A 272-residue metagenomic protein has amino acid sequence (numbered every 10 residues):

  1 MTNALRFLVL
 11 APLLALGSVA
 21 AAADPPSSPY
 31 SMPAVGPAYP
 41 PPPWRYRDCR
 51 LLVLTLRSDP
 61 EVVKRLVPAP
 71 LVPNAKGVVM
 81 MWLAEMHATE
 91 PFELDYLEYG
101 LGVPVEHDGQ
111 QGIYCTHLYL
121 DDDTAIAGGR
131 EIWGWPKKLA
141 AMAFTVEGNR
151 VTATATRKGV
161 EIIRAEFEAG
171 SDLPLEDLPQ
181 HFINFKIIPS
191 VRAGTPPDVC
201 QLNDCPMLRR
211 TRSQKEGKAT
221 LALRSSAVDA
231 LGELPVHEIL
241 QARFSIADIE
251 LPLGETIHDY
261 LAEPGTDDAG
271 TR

Functional and structural regions predicted by a protein language model:
M1-A4: N-terminal secretory signal peptides that target proteins for export/translocation
F7-G17: Bacterial N-terminal signal peptides
P12-L14, L71, E93, S213: Generic marker of residues within folded, mature protein domains
A20-A23: Boundary at the C-terminal end of the N-terminal hydrophobic targeting segment
P25-V35, E131-R272: Interaction-surface and assembly-scaffold signal
A38-P42, R65-L71, E90, G102-V105 (+1 more regions): Intrinsically disordered, low-complexity boundary segments flanking structured domains
A38-W82: N-terminal ordered "arm"
M86-E168: Aromatic- and glycine-enriched beta-alpha-beta binding-site module
